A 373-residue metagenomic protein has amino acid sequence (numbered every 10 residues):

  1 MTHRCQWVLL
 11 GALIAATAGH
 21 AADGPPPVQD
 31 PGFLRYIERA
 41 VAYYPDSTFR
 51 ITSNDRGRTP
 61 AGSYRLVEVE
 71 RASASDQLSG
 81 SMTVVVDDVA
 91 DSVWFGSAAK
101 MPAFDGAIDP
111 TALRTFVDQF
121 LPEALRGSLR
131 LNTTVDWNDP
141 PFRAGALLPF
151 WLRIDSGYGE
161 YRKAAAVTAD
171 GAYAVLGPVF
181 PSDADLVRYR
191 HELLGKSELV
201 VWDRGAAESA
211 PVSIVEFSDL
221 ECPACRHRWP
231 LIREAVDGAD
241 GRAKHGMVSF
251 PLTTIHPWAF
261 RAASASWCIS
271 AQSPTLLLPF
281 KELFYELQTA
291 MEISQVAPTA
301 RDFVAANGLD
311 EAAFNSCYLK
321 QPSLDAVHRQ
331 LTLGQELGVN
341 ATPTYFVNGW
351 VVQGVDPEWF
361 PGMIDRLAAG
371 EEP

Functional and structural regions predicted by a protein language model:
M1-V8: Bacterial N-terminal signal peptides that target proteins for export
V8-A16: Bacterial N-terminal signal peptides
G19-D23: Boundary at the C-terminal end of the N-terminal hydrophobic targeting segment
P26, P31-G106, P110, F116-P181 (+1 more regions): C-terminal cap of thioredoxin/glutaredoxin-like
D46, R126, S209, G238-D240: Short, well-ordered coil/turn elements that cap or connect secondary structure elements
E68-E70, S213-A305, Q335-N340, D365-P373: Structural alpha/beta surface segment adjacent to cysteine/selenocysteine redox centers across thiol/disulfide enzymes
L186-V201, L220: Acidic/His-rich structured neighborhood in mature extracellular/periplasmic domains
G195-V212, D237: A short beta-strand-turn-helix
